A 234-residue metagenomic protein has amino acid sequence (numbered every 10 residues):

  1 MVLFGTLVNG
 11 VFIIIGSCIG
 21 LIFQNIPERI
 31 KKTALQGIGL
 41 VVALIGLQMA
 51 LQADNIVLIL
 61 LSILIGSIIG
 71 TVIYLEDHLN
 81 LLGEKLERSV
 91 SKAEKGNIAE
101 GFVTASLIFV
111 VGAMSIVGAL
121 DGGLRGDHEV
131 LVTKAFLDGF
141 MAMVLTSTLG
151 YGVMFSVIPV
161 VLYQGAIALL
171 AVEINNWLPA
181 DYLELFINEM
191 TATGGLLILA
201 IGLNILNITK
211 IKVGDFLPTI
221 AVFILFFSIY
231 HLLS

Functional and structural regions predicted by a protein language model:
M1-I13, L61, G123-F136, D181-L196 (+1 more regions): Structural signature of hydrophobic alpha-helical transmembrane segments
V8-G16, G20, G39-L40, L44 (+13 more regions): Alpha-helical transmembrane segments in multi-pass membrane proteins
I19-G37: Membrane-interface helix-loop junction between the first two transmembrane segments
L21-P27, Q48-A53, T209: Short, hydrophobic transmembrane alpha-helix segments
D54, D77-R88, G150-M154, N176-L185 (+2 more regions): A cytosolic-side transmembrane-helix exit/cap motif
L61, I65-E100: Glycine/small-residue-rich loop that forms an oxyanion/phosphate-binding "nest" at active or ligand-binding sites
I98-N175: Helix-loop-helix junctions within the multi-pass membrane cores of secondary transporters/permeases
L203-V222: Interfacial loop-to-transmembrane junctions
